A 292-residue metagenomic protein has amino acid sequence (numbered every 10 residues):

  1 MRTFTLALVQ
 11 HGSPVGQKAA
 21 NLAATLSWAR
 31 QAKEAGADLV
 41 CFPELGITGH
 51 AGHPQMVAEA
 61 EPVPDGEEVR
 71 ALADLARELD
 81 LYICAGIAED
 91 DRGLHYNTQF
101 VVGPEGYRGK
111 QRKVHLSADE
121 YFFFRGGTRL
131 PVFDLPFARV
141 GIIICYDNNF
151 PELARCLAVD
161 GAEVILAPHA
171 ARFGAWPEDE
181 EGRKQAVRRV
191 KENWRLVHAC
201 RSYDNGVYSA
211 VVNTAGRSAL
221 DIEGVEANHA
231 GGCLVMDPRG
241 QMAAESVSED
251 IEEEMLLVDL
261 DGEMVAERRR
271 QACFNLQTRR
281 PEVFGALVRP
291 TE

Functional and structural regions predicted by a protein language model:
M1-L8: Extreme N-terminal starter segment of soluble prokaryotic enzymes
Q10-V15: Short polar catalytic/cofactor-binding loops
K18, L22, L26-K110, A171-C200 (+1 more regions): Cys-nucleophile CN-hydrolase/nitrilase-fold catalytic domain and related Cys-dependent amidase chemistry that acts on
T48, F100, Q111-H115, L234 (+1 more regions): Short beta->alpha transition motifs characteristic of CBS
P64, D90-L196, G262, E267-F274: Active-site catalytic loop in hydrolytic enzyme cores
G66-Y82, N149-E254: CN hydrolase (nitrilase-like) catalytic-core segments centered on the catalytic cysteine and neighboring Lys/Glu
A85-I87, T98-V101, P131, C233-V235 (+1 more regions): Short beta-strand scaffold segments in enzyme catalytic cores
E263-E292: A conserved C-terminal secondary-structure "cap"
